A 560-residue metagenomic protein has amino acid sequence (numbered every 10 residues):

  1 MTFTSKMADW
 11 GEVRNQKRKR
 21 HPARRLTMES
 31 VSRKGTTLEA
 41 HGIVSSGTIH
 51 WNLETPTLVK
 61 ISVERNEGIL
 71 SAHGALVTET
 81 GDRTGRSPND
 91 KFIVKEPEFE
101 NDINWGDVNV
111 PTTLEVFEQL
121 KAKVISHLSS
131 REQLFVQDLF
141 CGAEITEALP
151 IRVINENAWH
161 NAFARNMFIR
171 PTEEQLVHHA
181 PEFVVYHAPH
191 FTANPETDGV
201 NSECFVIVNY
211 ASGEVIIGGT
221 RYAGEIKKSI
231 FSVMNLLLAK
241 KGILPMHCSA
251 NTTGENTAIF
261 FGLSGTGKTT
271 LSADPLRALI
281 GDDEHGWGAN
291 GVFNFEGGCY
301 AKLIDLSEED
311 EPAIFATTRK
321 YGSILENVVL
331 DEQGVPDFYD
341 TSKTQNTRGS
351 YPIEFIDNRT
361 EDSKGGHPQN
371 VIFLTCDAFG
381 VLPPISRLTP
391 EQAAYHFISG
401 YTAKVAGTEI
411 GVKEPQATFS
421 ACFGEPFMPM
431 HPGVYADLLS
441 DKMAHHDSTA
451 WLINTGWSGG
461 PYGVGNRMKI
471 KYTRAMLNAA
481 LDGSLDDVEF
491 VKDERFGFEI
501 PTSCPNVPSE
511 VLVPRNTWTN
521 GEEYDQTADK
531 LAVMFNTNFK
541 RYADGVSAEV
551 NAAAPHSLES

Functional and structural regions predicted by a protein language model:
F3-V177: N-terminal accessory targeting/assembly segments
W10, L26-G74, A239, H247-L263 (+3 more regions): Glycine-rich, often acidic-flanked micro-motifs that create phosphate/phosphodiester-binding or positioning elements
F99-W105, N209-V215, Q416-C422: Gly-rich Lys/Arg/Thr-decorated short loops/hinges at beta-loop-alpha junctions or inter-strand turns that position
A180-L237: Charged, amphipathic alpha-helical linker segments immediately N-terminal to NTP-binding catalytic cores
S229, V233, I243-L244, A250: Intrinsically disordered, low-complexity segments enriched in small residues
G267-K268: Conserved glycine(s) of the Walker
V511, N516-S560: Generic C-terminus detector
